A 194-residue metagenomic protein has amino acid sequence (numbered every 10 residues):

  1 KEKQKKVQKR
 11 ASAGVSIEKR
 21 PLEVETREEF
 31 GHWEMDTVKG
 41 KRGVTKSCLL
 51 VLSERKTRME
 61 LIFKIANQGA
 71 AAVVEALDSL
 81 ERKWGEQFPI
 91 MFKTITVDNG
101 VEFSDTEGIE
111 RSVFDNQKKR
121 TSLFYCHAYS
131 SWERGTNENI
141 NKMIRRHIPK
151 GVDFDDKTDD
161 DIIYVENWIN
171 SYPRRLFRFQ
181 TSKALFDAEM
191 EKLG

Functional and structural regions predicted by a protein language model:
K1-L49: Mobile-element integrase/transposase regions, centering on the N-terminal DNA-binding/Zn-coordinating module
D36, L52, R58, L77 (+4 more regions): Mobile genetic element proteins and their domesticated derivatives, centered on retroelements and DNA transposons
K41, T45, I62-Q87: Active-site beta-loop-alpha junctions of metal-dependent nucleic acid enzymes, especially the RNase H-like/DDE
S47, E54-R55: Extended hydrophobic
T57-L61, E86-K93, H147-I148: Short, surface-exposed connector motifs at secondary-structure boundaries
P89-D105, H127-Y129: Acidic/histidine-rich, metal-coordinating catalytic segments
G100, R111-F114, K118-G194: Charged alpha-helix within mobile-element recombinases
E107-I109: A short acidic, amphipathic alpha-helical/loop segment
